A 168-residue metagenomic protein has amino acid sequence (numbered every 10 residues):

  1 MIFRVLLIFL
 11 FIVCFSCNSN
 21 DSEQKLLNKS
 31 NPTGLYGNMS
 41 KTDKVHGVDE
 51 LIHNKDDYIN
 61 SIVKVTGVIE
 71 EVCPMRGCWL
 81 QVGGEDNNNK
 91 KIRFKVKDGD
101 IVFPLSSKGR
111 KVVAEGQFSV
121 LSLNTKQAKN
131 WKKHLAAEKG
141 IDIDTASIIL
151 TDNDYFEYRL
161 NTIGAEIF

Functional and structural regions predicted by a protein language model:
M1-L26: Bacterial Sec-dependent N-terminal signal peptides
C17-F168: OB-fold and OB-like single-stranded nucleic-acid-recognition modules and their adjacent interaction interfaces
